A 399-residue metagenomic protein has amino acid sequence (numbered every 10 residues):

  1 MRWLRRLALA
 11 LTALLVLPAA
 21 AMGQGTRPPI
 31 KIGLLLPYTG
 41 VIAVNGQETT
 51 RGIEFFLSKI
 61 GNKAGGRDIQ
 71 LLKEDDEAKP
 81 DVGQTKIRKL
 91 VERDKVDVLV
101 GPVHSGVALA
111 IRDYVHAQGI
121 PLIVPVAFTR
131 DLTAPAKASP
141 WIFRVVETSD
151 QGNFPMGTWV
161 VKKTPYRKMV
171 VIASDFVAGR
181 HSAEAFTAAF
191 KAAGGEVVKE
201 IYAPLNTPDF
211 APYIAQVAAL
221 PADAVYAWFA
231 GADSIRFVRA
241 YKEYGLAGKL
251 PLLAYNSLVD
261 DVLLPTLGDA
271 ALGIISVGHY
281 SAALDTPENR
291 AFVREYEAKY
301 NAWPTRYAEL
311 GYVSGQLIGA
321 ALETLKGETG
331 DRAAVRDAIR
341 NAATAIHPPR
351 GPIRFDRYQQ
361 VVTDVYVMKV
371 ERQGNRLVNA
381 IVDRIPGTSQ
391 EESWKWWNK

Functional and structural regions predicted by a protein language model:
W3-A13, L17, M22-K399: Extracytosolic ligand-binding ectodomains
